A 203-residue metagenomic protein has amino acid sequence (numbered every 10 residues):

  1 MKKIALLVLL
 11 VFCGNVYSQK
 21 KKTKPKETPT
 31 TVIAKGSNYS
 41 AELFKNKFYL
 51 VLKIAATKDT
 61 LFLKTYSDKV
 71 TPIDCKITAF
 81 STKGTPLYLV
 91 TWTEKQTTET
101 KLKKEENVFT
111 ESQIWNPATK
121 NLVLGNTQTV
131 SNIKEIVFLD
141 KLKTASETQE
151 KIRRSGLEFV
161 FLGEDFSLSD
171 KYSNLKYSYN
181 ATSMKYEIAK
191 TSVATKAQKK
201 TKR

Functional and structural regions predicted by a protein language model:
M1-P25: Bacterial Sec-dependent N-terminal signal peptides
Q19-R203: Exposed acidic/polar residues on beta-strands and adjacent loops within beta-sheet cores, strongest in beta-propeller
